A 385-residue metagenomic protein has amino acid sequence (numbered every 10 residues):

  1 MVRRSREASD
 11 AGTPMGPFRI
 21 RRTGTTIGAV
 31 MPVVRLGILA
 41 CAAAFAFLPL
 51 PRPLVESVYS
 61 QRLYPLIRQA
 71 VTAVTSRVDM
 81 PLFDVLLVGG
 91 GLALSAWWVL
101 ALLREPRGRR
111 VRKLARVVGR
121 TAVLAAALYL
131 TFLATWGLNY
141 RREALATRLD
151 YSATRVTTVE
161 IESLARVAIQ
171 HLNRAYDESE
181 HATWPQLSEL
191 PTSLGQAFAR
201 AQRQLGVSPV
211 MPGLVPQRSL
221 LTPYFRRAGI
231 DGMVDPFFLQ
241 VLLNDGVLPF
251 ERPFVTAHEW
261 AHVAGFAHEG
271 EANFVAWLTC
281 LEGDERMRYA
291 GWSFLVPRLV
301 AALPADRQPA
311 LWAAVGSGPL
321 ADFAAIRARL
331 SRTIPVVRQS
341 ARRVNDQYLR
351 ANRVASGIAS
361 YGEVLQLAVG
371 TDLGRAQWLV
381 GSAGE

Functional and structural regions predicted by a protein language model:
G24-G37: N-terminal membrane topogenic signal
C41-L103: Membrane-embedded alpha-helical segments of integral membrane proteins
E56, S60, G137-V159: Alpha-helical transmembrane signal-anchor/signal-peptide segments
D79, R252-F266, G270-N273, W277: Active-site recognition of the HExxH zinc-binding catalytic motif
L94-L100, L114-L145: Transmembrane alpha-helices and immediately adjacent membrane-cytoplasm interface residues in multi-pass integral
S179-D245, P249: Auxiliary, metal-adjacent structural segments of Zn-dependent hydrolase domains
A267-P309: Post-HExxH zinc-binding segment in Zn-dependent metallohydrolases
S317-E385: Pan-zinc metallopeptidase signature
